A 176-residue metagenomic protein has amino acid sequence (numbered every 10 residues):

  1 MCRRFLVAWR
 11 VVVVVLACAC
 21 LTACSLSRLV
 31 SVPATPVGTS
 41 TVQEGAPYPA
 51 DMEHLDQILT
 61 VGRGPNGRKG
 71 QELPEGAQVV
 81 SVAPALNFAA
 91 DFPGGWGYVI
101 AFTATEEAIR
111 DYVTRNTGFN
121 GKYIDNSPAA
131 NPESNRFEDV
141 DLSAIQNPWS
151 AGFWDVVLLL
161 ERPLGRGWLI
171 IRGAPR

Functional and structural regions predicted by a protein language model:
M1, P65-L73, R136-G152: Short, solvent-exposed secondary-structure boundary motifs
C2-V13: Bacterial N-terminal signal peptides that target proteins for export
V14-C18: Hydrophobic alpha-helical membrane-embedded or membrane-associated segments
C20-A23: C-terminal motif of bacterial Sec signal peptides marking the signal peptidase cleavage site
S25-S27: Bacterial signal peptide processing site
V30-G94: Extracytoplasmic low-complexity, Pro/Thr/Ser/Ala/Gly-rich segments that lie immediately after a secretion/anchoring
E72-R136: Mature extracytoplasmic domains of secretory-pathway proteins
V140-R176: Extracellularly exposed regions in secreted/surface proteins, prominently low-complexity, repeat-rich
